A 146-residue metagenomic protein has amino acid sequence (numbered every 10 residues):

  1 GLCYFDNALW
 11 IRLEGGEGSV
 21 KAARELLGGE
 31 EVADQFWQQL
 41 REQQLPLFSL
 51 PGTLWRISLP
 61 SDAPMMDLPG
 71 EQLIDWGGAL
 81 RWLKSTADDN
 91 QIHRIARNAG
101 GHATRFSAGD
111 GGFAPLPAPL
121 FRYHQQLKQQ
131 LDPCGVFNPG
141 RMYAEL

Functional and structural regions predicted by a protein language model:
G1-A33: A conserved active-site cap/scaffold subdomain adjacent to cofactor or substrate pockets
D6-N7, G28-L146: Conserved glycine-rich FAD pyrophosphate-binding loop
